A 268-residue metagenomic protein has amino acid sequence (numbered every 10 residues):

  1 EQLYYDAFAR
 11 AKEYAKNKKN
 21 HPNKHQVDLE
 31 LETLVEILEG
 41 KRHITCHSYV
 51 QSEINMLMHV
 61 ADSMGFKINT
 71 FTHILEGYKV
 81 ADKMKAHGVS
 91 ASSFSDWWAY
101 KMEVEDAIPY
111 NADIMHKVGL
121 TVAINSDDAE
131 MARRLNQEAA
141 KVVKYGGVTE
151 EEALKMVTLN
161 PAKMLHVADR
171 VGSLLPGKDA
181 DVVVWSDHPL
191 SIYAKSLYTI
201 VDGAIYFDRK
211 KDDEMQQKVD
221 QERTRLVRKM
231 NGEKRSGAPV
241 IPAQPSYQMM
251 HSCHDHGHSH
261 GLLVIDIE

Functional and structural regions predicted by a protein language model:
E1-H21, V240-I267: Divalent-metal coordination cores built from histidine and acidic residues
E1-H59, G65, W97, D128-A129 (+1 more regions): Metal-coordinating catalytic core of metallo-dependent amide/deamination hydrolases
Q26-V27, C46-V50, T72-L75, K101-I108: A general structural motif
H43, D82-K85, S90-W185: His/Asp/Glu-enriched, well-ordered alpha-helical/loop segment that forms or immediately abuts the divalent-metal
Q51-N55, I74-A81, M131-A132: Active-site environment of divalent metal-dependent phosphoester hydrolases
K79-D82, Y100-I108, K195, R209 (+1 more regions): Short, charged, surface-exposed secondary-structure boundary motifs
P176-V219: C-terminal cap of metal-dependent C-N hydrolases
Y206-V240: Pro/Ala/Gly-rich low-complexity, hydrophilic intrinsically disordered segments
